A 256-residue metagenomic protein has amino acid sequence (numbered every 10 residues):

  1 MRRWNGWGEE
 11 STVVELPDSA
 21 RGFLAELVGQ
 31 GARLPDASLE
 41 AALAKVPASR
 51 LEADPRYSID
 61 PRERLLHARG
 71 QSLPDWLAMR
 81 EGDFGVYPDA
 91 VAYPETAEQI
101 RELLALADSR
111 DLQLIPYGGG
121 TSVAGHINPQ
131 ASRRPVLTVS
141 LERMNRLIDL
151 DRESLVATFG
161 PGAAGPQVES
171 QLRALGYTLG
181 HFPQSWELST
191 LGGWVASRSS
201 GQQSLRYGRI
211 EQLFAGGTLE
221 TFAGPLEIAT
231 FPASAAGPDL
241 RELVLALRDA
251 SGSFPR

Functional and structural regions predicted by a protein language model:
M1-A105, V123-L155, Q184: N-terminal flexible segment immediately upstream of the FAD-binding catalytic core in FAD-dependent oxidoreductases
Y93, Y117, T158-P161: Active-site-adjacent beta-strand anchor residues
E98-R101, D108, P166, P238: Residue-level marker for well-ordered alpha-helical positions
D111-Q113, T178: Residue-level detector of anion-binding/catalytic polar loops
L114-P116, V139, A229: Short beta-strand "acidic-cap" motif of Rossmann-like dinucleotide-binding folds
N145-R256: FAD-binding subdomain of flavoenzyme oxidoreductases
